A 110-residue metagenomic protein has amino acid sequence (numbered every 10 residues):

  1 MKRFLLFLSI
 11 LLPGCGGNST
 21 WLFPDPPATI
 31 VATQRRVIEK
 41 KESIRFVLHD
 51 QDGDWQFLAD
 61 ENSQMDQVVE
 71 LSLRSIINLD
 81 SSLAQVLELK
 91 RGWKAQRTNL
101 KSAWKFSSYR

Functional and structural regions predicted by a protein language model:
M1-F7: Sec-dependent signal peptide recognition, specifically the positively charged N-region followed immediately by
P13-G14: C-terminal motif of bacterial Sec signal peptides marking the signal peptidase cleavage site
G17-A32: Negatively charged, low-complexity tracts enriched in Asp/Glu with abundant Ser/Thr
F23-P27, F46-L48, Q85-V86: Short linear motifs in intrinsically disordered
I30-G53: Amphipathic, interaction-prone secondary-structure segments
H49-R91: Acidic, aromatic-enriched beta-alpha/helix-loop junctions
N78-R110: Short, compact, well-ordered microdomains
